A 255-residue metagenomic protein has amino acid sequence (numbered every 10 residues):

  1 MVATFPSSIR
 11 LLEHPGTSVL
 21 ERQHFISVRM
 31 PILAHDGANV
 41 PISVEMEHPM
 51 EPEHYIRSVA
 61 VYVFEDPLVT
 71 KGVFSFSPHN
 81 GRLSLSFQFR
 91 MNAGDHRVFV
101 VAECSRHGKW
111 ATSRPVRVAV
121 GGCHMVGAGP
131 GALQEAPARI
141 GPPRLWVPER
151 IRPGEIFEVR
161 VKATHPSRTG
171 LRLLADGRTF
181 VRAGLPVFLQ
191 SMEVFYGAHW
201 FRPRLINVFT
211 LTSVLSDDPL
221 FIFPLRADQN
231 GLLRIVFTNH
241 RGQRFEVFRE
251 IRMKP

Functional and structural regions predicted by a protein language model:
I9-N39, A132-F157: N-terminal edge beta-strand
R29, P41-M50, E158-P166, T179-V181: Short edge beta-strand/loop segments characteristic of extracellular beta-sandwich folds
P49-Y55, S167-L173, R182-V187: A short beta-turn/strand-edge loop motif at beta-sheet boundaries
S58-Y62, Q190-F195, V236: Beta-strand signatures of extracellular beta-sandwich domains
S77-S86, T212-I222: Aromatic sugar-binding surface patches on proteins that engage polysaccharides or sugar-phosphate polymers
A93-R97, I156, D228-L232: Extracellular Ig-like/FN3 beta-sandwich strand-entry sites
E103-T112, T238-F248: Short acidic/polar inter-strand loop motif in beta-rich domains
V120-P142, K254-P255: Low-complexity, Pro/Ser/Thr- and charge-rich linker/hinge segments at domain boundaries
